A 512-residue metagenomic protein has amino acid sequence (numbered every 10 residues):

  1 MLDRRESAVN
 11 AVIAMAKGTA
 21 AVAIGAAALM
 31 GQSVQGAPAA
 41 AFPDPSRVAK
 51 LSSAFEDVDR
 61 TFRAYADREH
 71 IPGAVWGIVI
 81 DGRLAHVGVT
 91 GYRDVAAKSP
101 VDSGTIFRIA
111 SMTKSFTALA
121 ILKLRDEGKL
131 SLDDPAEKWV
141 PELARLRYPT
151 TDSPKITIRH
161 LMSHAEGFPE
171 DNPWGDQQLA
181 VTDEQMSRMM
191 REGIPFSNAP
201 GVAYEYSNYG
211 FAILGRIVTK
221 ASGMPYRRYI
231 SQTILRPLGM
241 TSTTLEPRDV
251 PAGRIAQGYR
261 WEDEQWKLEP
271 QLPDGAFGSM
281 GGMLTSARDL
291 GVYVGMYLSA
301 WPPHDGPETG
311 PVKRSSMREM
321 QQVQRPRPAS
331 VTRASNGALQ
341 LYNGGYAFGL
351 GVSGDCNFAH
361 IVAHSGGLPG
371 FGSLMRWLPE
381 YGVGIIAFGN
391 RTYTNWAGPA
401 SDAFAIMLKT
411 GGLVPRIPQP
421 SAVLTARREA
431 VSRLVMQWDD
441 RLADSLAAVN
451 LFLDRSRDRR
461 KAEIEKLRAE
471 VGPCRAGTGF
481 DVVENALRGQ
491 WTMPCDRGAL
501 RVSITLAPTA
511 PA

Functional and structural regions predicted by a protein language model:
L2-V22: Bacterial N-terminal signal peptides that target proteins for export
V48-I109, K129-S131, R145-L146, D183 (+3 more regions): Short, conserved catalytic-motif segment at the N-terminal edge
D59-F62, W76, G82, R108-D133 (+2 more regions): Active-site SXXK
V89-V95, Y148-G367: Short, surface-exposed loop or secondary-structure junction motifs that flank catalytic or metal-binding residues
R325-S335, A359, A387-R459: Short, gly/Ser/Thr-rich active-site loops of penicillin-recognizing serine hydrolases
A363, L374-W377, Y381-N390, V502-S503 (+1 more regions): Short, well-ordered beta-strand elements
D440-E484: Short solvent-exposed beta->alpha transition segments
G479-A512: Exposed beta-sheet edge and beta->alpha loop/turn motif
